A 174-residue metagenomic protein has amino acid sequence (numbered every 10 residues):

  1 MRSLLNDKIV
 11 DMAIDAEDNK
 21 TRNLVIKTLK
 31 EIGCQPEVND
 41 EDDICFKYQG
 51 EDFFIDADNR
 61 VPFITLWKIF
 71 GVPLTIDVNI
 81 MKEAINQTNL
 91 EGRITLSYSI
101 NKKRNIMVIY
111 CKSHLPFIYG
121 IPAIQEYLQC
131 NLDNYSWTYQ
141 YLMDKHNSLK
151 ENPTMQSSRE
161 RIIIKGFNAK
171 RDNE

Functional and structural regions predicted by a protein language model:
M1-F54: Charge-rich, low-complexity N-terminal segments
M12-A13, W67-L74, G120, I124: Short histidine-centered catalytic/ligand-binding loop motif
P36-E41, D58-R60, S99-M107: Short, ordered beta-strand-loop transition motifs
D42-K47, L66, I109-C111: Generic recognition of long tandem-repeat/solenoid scaffolds
Q49-M81: Long, continuous compositionally biased terminal/linker segments
K68-K112: Short, internal acidic amphipathic alpha-helical interface segments that mediate docking to partner proteins
E83-R93, L115-E151: Ampiphathic alpha-helical segments that act as solvent-exposed interaction surfaces
D144-E174: Short, highly charged C-terminal tails/helix-capping segments
